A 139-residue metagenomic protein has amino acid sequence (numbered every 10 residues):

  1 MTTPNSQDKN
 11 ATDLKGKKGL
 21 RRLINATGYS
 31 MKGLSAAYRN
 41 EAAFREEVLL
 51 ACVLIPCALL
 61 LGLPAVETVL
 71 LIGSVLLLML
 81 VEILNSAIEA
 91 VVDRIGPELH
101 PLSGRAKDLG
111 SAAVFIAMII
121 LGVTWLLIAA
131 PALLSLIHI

Functional and structural regions predicted by a protein language model:
M1-K17: Short, non-transmembrane cytosolic segments of multipass membrane proteins
D13-R45: Membrane interfacial helix-start motif at the N-side
G28, E46-A58, I116-L121: Core segments of transmembrane alpha-helices that mediate helix-helix packing or line hydrophobic substrate/ligand
A37-F44, L109-A117: Loop-to-transmembrane-helix entry motif
L54-A87: Membrane-embedded alpha-helical segments that form the functional core of polytopic membrane enzymes, especially those
L77-A113: Acidic (Asp/Glu-rich) catalytic motifs at the cytosolic membrane interface
A112-P131: C-terminal structural segments of small proteins and small subunits
I137-I139: Conserved small/polar residues in nucleotide/adenosyl-binding loops
